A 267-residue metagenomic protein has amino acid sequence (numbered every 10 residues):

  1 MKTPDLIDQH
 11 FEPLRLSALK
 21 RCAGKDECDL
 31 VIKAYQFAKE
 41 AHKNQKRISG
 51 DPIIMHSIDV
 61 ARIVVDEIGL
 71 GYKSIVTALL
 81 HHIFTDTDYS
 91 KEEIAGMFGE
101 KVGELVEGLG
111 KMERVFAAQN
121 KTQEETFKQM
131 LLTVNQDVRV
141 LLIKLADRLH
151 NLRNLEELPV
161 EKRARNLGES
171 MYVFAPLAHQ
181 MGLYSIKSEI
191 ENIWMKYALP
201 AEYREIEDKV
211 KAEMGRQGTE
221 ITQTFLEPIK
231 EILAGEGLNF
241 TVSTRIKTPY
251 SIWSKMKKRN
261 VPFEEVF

Functional and structural regions predicted by a protein language model:
M1-F267: Active-site helical microenvironments for divalent-metal-assisted chemistry
